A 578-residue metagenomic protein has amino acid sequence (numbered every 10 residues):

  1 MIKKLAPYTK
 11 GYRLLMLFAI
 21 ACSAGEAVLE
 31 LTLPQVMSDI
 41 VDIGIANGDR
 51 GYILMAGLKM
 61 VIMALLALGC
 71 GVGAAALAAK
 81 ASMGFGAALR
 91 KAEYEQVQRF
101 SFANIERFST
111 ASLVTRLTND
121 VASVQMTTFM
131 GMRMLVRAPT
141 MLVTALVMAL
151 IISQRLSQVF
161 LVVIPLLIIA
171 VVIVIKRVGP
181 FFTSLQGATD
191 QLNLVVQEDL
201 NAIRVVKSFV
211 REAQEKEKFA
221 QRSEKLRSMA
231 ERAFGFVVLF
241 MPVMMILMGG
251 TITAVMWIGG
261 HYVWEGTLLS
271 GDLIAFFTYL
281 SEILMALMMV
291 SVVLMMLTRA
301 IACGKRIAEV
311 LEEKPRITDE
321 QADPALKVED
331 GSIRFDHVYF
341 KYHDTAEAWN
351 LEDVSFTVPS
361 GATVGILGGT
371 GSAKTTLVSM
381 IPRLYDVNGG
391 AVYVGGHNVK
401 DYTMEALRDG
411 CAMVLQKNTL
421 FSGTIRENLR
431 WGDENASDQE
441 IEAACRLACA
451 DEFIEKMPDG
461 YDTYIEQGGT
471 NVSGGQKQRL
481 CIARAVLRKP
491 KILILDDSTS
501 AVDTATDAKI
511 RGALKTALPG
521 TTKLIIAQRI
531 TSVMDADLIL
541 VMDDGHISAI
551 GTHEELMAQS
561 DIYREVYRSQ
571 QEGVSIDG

Functional and structural regions predicted by a protein language model:
M1-G11, L113: A short amphipathic helical element positioned immediately N-terminal to and/or at the very start of a transmembrane
K10, M16-G73, L77, L150-R155 (+1 more regions): Transmembrane helix-loop-helix hairpins at lipid-water interfaces of multipass membrane proteins, especially the type-1
G11-L14, R99-A103, N119-M132, V136 (+6 more regions): An intracellular "coupling" helix at the cytosolic face of ABC transporter transmembrane type-1 domains
L29-L33, C70, A74, S82 (+5 more regions): Hydrophobic alpha-helical transmembrane segments of ABC transporter permease domains
A46-G48, M83, K91-V121, L194-K218 (+4 more regions): Short intracellular "coupling" helices and adjacent cytoplasmic loop segments at the cytosolic face of multi-pass
D49, I53-M55, M148-V162, V171 (+2 more regions): Helix-loop-helix
L326-G578: ABC-type nucleotide-binding domain
